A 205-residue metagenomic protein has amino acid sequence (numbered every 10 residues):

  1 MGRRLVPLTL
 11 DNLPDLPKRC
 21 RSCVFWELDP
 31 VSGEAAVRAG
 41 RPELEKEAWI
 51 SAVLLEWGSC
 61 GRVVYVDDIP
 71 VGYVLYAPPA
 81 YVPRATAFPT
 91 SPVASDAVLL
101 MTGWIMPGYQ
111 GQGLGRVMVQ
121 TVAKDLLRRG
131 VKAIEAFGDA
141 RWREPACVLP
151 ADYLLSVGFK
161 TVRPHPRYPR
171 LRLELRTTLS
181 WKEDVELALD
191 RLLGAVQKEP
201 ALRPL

Functional and structural regions predicted by a protein language model:
M1-A35: Conserved N-terminal entry element of GNAT/NAT acetyltransferase domains
L16-K18, R62, Y73, G103 (+1 more regions): Ligand-binding pocket scaffold of soluble enzyme catalytic domains
E27-P30, A36-G61, Y65-D67: Active-site rim helix/loop that mediates acceptor-substrate recognition in acyltransferases
A52-S59, Y65-T102: Conserved acyl-donor/pantetheine-binding loop and adjacent beta-alpha core of acyl/acetyltransferases and related
T102-I105, G111-L127: Conserved acetyl-CoA-binding loop-helix of GNAT-fold acetyltransferases
V119, L126-P145: Conserved GNAT acetyl-CoA-binding A-motif
F137, A151, L155-R172: Conserved catalytic-core motifs of GNAT/GCN5-like acyltransferases
C147, H165-L205: C-terminal "cap" of GNAT-fold acetyltransferases
